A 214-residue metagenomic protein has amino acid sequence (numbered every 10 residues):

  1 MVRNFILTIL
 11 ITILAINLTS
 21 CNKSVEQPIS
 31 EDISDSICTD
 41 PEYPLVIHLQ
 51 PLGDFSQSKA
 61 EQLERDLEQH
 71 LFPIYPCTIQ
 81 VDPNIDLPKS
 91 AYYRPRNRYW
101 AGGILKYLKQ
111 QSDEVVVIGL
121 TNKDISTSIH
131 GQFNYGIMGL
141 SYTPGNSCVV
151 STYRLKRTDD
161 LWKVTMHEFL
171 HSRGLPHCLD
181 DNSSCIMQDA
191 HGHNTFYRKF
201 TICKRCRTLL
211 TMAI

Functional and structural regions predicted by a protein language model:
M1-N4: Positively charged n-region of N-terminal signal peptides that target proteins for export
I6-T12: Sec-dependent N-terminal signal peptides
L18-S20: C-terminal motif of bacterial Sec signal peptides marking the signal peptidase cleavage site
N22-I33: Bacterial Sec signal peptide processing site at the extreme N-terminus
D40-A60: Fold-level signature of zinc-dependent metallopeptidase catalytic domains
E61-V164, P176: Metzincin-family zinc-dependent endopeptidase catalytic domain
F133-D160, P176-I214: Metalloprotease/metallohydrolase-associated module, dominated by Zn2+-dependent proteases
L170, G174-L175: Active-site-flanking alpha-helical
